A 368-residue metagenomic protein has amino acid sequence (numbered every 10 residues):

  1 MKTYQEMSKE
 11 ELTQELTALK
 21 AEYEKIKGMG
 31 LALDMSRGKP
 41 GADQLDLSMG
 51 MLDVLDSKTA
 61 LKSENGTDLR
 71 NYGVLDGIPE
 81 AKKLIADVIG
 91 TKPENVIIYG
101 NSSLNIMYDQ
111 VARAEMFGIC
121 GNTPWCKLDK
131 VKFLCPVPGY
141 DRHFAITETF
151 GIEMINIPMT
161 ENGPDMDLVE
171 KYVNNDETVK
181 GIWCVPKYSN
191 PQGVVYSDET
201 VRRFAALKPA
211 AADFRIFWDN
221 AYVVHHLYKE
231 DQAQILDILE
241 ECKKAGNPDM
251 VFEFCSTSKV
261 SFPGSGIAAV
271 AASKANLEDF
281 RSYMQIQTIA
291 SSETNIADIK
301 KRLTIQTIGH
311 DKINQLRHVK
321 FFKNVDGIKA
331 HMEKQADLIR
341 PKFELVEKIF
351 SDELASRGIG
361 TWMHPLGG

Functional and structural regions predicted by a protein language model:
T13-M107, E115-M116, G121, D129 (+2 more regions): N-terminal small-domain helix-loop-helix segment of the aminotransferase-like
G38-A42, S103-L104, G139-D141, N162 (+7 more regions): Short, solvent-exposed loop/turn segments at secondary-structure junctions
T67-A212, V223-G246: Conserved core of the PLP fold type I
G181, R215-I216, F252: Hydrophobic "anchor" residues on beta-strands that sit immediately upstream of conserved functional sites
V224, Q234-D298: Active-site PLP attachment segment
K274-Q287, D352, S356-G368: Short, intrinsically disordered, charge-balanced linker/junction segments flanking boundaries in proteins
E293-Q306, L316-L338, E353-A355: Amphipathic alpha-helix from the class-I
K312-V319, E333-E347, I359-G368: Conserved glycine-rich beta-strand-loop-beta hairpin in the small C-terminal domain of fold type I
